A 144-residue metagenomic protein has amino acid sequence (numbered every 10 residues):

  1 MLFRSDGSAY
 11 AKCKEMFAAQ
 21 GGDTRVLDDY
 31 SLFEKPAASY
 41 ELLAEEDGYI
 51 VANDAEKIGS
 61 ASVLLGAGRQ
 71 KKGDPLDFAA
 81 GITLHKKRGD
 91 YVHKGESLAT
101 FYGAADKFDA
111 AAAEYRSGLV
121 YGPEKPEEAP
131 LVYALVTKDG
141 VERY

Functional and structural regions predicted by a protein language model:
M1-Y144: Well-ordered secondary-structure scaffolds
